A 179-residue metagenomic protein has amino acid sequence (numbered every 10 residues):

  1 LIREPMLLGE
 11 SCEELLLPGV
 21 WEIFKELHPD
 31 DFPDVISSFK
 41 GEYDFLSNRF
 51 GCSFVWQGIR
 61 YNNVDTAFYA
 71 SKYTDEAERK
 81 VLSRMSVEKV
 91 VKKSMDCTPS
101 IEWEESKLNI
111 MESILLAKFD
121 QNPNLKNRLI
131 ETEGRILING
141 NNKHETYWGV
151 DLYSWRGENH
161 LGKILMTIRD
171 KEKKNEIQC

Functional and structural regions predicted by a protein language model:
I2-C179: Charged, low-complexity intrinsically disordered segments
